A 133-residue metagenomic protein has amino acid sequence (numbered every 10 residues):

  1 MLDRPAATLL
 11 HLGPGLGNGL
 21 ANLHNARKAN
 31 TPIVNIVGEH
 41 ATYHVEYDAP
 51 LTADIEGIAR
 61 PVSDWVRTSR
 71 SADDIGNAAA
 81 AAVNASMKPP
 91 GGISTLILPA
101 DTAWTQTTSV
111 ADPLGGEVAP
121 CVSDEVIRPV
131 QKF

Functional and structural regions predicted by a protein language model:
M1-F133: N-terminal alpha/beta PP-like core and its mobile active-site loop of ThDP/TPP-dependent enzymes
